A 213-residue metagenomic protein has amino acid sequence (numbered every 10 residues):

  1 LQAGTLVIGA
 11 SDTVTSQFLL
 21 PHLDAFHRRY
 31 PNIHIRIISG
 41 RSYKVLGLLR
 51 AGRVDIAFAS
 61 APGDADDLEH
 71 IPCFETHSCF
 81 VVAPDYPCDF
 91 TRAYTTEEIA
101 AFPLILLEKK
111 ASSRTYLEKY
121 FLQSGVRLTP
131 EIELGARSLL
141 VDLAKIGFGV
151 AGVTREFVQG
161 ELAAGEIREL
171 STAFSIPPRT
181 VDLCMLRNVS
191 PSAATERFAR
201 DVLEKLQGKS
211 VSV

Functional and structural regions predicted by a protein language model:
A3-D66, L134: Central regulatory/effector-binding core of bacterial HTH transcription factors
T5-G9, A57, V81, I105 (+2 more regions): Short, well-ordered beta-strand segments
F18, R168-S212: A late-sequence structural motif
L23-R29, E97, R114-R127: Ligand-binding cleft/hinge of the Venus flytrap
R41-V54, A59-S60, E118-L170: Hydrophobic hinge/microswitch elements
A65-L104, K109: Flexible hinge/capping segments at coil-to-helix
E69-C79, A164-P178: Short beta-strand->loop
C88, P103-S124, P191-A193, A199-R200 (+1 more regions): Secondary-structure junction motif
